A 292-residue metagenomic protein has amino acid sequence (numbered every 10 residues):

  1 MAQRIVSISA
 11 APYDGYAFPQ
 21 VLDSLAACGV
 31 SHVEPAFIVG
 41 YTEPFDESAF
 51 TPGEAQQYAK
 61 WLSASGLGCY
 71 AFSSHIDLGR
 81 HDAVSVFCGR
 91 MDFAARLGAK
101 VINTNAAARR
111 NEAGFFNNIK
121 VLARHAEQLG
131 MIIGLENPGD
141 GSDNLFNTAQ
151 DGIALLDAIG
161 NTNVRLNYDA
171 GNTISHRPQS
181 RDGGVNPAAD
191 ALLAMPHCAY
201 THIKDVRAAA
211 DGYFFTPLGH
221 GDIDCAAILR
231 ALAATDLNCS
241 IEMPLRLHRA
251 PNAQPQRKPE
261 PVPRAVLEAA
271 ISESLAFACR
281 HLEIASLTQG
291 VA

Functional and structural regions predicted by a protein language model:
M1-A10, D14-H32, A59, S63 (+3 more regions): Histidine-acidic metal/acid-base catalytic patches
A11, N105, E136-P138: Active-site-proximal beta-strand/loop segments in catalytic clefts of secreted hydrolases
Y13-D14, G79, R109-N111, D140-N144: Glycine-/small-residue-rich active-site loops that bind phosphorylated ligands and cofactors
S31-K120, R124, Q128-I132, N172 (+3 more regions): Structural motif corresponding to the early beta-alpha repeats
G134-S142, Y168: Aromatic-lined carbohydrate-recognition surfaces of secreted/lumenal glycan-active proteins
